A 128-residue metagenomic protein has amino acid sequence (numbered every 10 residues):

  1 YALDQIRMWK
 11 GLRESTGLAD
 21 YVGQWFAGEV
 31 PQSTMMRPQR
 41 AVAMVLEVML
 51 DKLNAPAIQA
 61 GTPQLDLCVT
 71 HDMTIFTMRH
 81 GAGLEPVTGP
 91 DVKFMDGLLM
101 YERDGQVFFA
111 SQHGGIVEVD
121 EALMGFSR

Functional and structural regions predicted by a protein language model:
Y1-R128: Terminal low-complexity/intrinsically disordered segments and their adjoining alpha-helical capping regions in soluble
